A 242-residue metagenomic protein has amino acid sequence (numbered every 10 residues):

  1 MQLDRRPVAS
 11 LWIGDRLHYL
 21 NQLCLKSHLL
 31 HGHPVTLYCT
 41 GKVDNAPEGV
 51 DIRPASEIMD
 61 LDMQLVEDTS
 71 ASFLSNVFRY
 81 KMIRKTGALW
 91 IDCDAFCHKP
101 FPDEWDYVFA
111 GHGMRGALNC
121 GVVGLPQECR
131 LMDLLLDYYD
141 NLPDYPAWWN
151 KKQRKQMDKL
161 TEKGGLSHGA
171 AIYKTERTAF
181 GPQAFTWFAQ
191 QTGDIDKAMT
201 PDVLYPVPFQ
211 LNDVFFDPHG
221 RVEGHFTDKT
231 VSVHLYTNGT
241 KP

Functional and structural regions predicted by a protein language model:
M1-S75, I91-P242: Glycosyltransferase-associated regions of secretory-pathway enzymes, highlighting luminal stem/catalytic domains
N76-A88: Small-residue hinge/turn detector
